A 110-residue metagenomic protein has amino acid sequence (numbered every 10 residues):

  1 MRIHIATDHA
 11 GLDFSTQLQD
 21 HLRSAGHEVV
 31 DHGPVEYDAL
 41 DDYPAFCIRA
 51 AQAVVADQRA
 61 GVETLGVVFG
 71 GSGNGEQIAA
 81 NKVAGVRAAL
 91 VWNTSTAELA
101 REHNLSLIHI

Functional and structural regions predicted by a protein language model:
R2-L18: N-terminal beta1-alpha1 ligand-phosphate binding loop
A6, V30-G33, G66-G70: Short, conserved beta-strand edge motifs with alternating hydrophobic and charged residues
Q17-H27: A short, Lys/Arg-enriched amphipathic alpha-helix followed by its capping loop at the start of a domain
E28-L40: A short beta-strand-loop structural module common to alpha/beta enzyme folds
A39-I48: Structural motif
A50-A89: Helix-adjacent hinge/juxtasegments
N81-L105: Long, charge-patterned amphipathic alpha-helical coiled-coil/hairpin "stalk" segments used as oligomerization
H109-I110: Conserved small/polar residues in nucleotide/adenosyl-binding loops
